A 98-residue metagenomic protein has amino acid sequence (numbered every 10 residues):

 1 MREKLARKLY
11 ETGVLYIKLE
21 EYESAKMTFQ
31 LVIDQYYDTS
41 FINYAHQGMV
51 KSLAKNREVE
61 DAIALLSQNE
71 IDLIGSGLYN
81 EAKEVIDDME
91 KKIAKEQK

Functional and structural regions predicted by a protein language model:
M1-K98: Acidic, polar-rich low-complexity tracts and alpha-helical solenoid repeat scaffolds
